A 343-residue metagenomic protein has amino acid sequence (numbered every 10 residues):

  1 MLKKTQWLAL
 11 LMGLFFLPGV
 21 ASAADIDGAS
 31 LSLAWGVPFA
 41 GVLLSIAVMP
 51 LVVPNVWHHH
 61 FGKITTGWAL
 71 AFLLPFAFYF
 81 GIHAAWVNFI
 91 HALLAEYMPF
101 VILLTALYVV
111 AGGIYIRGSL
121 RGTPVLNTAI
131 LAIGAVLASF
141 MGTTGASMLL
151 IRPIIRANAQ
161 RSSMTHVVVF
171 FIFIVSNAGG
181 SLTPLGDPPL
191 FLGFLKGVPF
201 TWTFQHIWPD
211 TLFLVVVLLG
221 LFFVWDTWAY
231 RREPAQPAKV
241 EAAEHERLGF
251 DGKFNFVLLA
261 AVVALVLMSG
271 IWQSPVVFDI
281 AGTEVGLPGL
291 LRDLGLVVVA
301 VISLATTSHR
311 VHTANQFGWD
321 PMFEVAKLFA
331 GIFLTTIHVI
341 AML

Functional and structural regions predicted by a protein language model:
M1-A23: N-terminal secretory/membrane targeting signals
Q6, H58-L70, L94, M98 (+3 more regions): Cytoplasmic-side transmembrane-helix entry/capping segments in multi-pass membrane proteins
V20-A23, P54-N55, L73-E96, T105-T123 (+2 more regions): Transmembrane alpha-helix boundary signature
A24-W35, V56-T65, W86-P99, F200-D210 (+3 more regions): Interfacial loop-to-helix junctions that mark the boundaries of transmembrane helices in multi-pass membrane
V42-V53, V110, G145, L149 (+4 more regions): Juxtamembrane interface elements at the cytosolic ends of transmembrane helices in multi-pass membrane proteins
V56, S163, L182-T183, L192 (+1 more regions): Juxtamembrane and boundary regions of transmembrane helices in multi-pass small-molecule transporters and channels
V125-G179: Hydrophobic transmembrane alpha-helices that form the pore/transport pathway of multi-pass ion and small-solute
L259-L343: Transmembrane helical segments that form the transport core of multi-pass membrane transport proteins
